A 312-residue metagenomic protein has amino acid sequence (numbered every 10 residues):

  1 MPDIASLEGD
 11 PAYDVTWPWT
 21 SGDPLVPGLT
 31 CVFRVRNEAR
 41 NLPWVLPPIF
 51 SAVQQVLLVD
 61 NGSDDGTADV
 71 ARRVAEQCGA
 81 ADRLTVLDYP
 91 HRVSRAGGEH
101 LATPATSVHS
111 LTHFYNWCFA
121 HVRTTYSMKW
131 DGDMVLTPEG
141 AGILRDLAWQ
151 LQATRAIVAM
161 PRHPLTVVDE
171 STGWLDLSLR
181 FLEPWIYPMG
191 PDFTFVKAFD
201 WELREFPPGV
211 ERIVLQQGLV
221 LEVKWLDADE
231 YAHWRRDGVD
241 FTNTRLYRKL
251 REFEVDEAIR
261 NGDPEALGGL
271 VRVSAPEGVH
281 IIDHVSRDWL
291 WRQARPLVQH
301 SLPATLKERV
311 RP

Functional and structural regions predicted by a protein language model:
M1-G22, L101-F119, M134-P312: Catalytic-site signature of metal-activated, phosphate-bearing donor transferases, centered on the GT-A/GT-A-like
L7-L29, D69-Y126: Active-site-proximal specificity loops/subdomain of glycosyltransferases
P11-T20, N37-L57, D69: Short, well-formed alpha-helical segments that are part of the catalytic scaffolds of diverse glycosyltransferases
V26-L29, F33-P47, G62: Active-site beta-to-alpha loop of glycosyltransferases that engages the nucleotide-sugar donor
V53-Q54, R123, Q152: Residue-level detector of structured alpha->beta connecting loops
Q54-D65, T85-P90: Short beta-strand/loop segment that forms part of the nucleotide-sugar
T124-T137: Short beta-strand-to-loop acidic/aromatic patch adjacent to the donor-nucleotide binding site
